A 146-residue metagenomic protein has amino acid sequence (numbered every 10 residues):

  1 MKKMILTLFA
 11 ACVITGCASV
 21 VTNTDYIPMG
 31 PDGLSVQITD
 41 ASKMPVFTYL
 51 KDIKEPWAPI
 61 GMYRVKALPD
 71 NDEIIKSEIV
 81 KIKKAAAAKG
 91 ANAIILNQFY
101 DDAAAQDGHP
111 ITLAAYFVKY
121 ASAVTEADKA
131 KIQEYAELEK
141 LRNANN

Functional and structural regions predicted by a protein language model:
M1-C17: Sec-dependent bacterial lipoprotein signal peptides
I14-L34: Bacterial Sec signal peptide processing site at the extreme N-terminus
I27-T48: Post-signal peptide N-terminal segment of mature Sec-exported envelope proteins
A41, A58-I60, A91, G108-T112: Extracytoplasmic
D52-I53: Conserved, non-catalytic sequence blocks in retroelement Pol enzymes and Pol-derived host proteins
A58-Y100: Short, well-ordered alpha-helical segments
D72-E73, D102-K131: Short acidic, glycine/proline-enriched helix-loop-strand junctions
K131-N146: Short, cationic low-complexity segments
